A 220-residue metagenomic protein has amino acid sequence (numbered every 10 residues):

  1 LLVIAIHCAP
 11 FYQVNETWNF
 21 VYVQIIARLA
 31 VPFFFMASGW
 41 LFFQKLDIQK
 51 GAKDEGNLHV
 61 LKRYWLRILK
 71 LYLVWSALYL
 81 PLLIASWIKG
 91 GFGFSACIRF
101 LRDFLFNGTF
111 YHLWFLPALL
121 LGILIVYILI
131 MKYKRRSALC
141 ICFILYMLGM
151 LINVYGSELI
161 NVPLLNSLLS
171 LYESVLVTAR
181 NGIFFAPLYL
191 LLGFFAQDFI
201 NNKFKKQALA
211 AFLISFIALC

Functional and structural regions predicted by a protein language model:
L1-D47, I68-A77, T178: Functionally critical transmembrane alpha-helices in membrane proteins and complexes, commonly lining
N19-V31, D103-A118, V154-Y189, C220: Interfacial loop-to-helix transition and helix-capping segments at the boundaries of transmembrane helices
R28-F33, K45-Y111, L120-G122: Transmembrane alpha-helical segments and their boundary/interface "anchor" motifs in multi-pass integral membrane
P32-L41, F115-V126, F185-F195: Hydrophobic cores of alpha-helical transmembrane segments in multi-pass inner/ER membrane proteins, independent
F42-K50, A85, I125-K134, L192-K203: Structural signal for the C-terminal ends of transmembrane alpha-helices and the immediately following loop
Y64, I68-L80, L119-L120, L124 (+4 more regions): Alpha-helical transmembrane spans of integral membrane proteins, capturing the lipid-embedded, hydrophobic core of TM
L78-W87, L148-E158, L219-C220: C-terminal TM-helix exit segments that contain a strictly Trp-centered aromatic cap at the helix terminus
K203-C220: Alpha-helical transmembrane segments and terminal signal-anchor/GPI-anchor hydrophobic tails, characterized by long
